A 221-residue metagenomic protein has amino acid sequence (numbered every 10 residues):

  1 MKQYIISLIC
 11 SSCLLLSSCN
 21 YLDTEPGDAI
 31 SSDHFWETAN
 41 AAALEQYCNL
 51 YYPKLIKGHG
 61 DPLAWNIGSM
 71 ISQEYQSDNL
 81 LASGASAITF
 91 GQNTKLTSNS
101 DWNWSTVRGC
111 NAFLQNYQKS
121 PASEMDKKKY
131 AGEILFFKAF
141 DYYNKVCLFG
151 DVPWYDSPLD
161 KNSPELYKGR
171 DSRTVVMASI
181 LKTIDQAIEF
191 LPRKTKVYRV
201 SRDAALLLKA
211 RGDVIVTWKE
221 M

Functional and structural regions predicted by a protein language model:
M1-D28: Bacterial Sec-dependent N-terminal signal peptides
C19-N66, T174: Acidic, glycine-rich segments characteristic of secretory precursors and extracytoplasmic regions
D28-S32, F90-G91, S157-E165: Short linear capping/connector segments at secondary-structure termini
A41-E45, L50-K57, N79-F149, E165-A178 (+1 more regions): Conserved, well-structured interaction surfaces
P62-N79, P153, R199: Short, solvent-exposed turn/loop segments enriched in Gly/Ser/Thr/Pro and often Arg
L135, L206-G212: TPR/Sel1-like alpha-solenoid repeat signature
V146-C147, P153, T195, I215-E220: Short coil/turn linking the two alpha-helices of tandem helical-hairpin repeats
D151, Y155, Y198-A205: Aromatic-lined, polymer-binding surfaces characteristic of secreted/periplasmic polysaccharide-degrading enzymes
